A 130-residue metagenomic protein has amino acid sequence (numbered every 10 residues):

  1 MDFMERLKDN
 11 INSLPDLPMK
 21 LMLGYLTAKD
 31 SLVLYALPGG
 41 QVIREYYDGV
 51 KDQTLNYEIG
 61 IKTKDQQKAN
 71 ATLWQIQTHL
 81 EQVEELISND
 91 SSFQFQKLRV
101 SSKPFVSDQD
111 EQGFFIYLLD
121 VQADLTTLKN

Functional and structural regions predicted by a protein language model:
M1-L26, P38-N130: Charged, amphipathic alpha-helical segments and their flanking helix caps
D30-P38: Conserved short beta-strand elements that form part of the metal-binding/catalytic scaffold of enzyme active sites
